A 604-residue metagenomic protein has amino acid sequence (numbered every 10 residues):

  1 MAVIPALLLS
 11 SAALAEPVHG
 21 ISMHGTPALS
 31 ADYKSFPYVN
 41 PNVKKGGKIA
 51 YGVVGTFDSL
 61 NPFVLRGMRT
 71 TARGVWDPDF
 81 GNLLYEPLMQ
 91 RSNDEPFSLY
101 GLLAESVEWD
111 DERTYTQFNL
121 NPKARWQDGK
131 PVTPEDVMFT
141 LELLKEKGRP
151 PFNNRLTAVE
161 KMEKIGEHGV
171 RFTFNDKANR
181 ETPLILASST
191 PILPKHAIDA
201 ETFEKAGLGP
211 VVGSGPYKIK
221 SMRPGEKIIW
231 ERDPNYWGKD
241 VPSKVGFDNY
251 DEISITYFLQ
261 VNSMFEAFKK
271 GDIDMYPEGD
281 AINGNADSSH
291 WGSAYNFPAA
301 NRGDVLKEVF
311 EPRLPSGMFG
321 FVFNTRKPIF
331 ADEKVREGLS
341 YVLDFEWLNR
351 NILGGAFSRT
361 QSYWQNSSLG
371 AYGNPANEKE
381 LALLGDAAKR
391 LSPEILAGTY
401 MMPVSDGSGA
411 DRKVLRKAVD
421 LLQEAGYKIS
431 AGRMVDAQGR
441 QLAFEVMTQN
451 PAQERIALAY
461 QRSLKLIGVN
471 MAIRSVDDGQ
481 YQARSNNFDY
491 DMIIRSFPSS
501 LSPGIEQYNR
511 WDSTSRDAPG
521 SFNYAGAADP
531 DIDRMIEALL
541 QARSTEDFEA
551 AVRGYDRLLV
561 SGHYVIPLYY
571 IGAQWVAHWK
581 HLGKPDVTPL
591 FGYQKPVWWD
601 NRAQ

Functional and structural regions predicted by a protein language model:
E16-D111, E142, V212: N-terminal lobe/hinge region of extracytoplasmic solute-binding protein
V18-G20, V53-G55, G67, R223-I228 (+6 more regions): Detector for C-terminal structural segments
A28, T70, G74-V75, D79-E95 (+5 more regions): Gly/Pro-rich hinge or "lid" segments in bacterial periplasmic/extracellular proteins
L29, Y38-K44, M68-W76, S106-P150 (+5 more regions): Aromatic- and charge-enriched surface segment that lines or borders ligand/interaction sites
G101-E108, Q127, V132, T173-I192 (+4 more regions): Aromatic-rich, solvent-exposed beta-strand/loop patch
N119, N153-D199, S214-R223, P375-A387: Surface-exposed binding/hinge segments that line and control ligand-binding clefts or catalytic entry sites
N121, K205, G238-A294, E337 (+3 more regions): Ligand-site clamp/hinge motif
K161-K164, K220-E231, T256-K327, G338 (+2 more regions): Extracellular/periplasmic solute-recognition and catalytic clefts
